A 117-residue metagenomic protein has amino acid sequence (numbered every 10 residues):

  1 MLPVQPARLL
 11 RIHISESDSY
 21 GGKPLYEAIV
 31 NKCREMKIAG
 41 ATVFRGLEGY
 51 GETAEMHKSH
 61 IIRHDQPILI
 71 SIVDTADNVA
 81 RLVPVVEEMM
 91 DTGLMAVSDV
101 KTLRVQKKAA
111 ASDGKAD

Functional and structural regions predicted by a protein language model:
M1-D117: Positively charged, small/polar-rich N-terminal and surface patches that mediate targeting and assembly and bind
